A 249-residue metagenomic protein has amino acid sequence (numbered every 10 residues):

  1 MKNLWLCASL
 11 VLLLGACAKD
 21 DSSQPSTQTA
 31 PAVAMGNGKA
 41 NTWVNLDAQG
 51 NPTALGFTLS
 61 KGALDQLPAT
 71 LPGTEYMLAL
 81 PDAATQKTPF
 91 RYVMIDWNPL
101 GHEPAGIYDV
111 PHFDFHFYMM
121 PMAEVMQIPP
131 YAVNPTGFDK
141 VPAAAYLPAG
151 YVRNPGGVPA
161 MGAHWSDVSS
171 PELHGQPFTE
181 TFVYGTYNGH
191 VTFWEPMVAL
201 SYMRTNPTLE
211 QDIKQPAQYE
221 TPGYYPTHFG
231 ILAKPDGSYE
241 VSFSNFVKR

Functional and structural regions predicted by a protein language model:
K2, V44-A48, A105-D109, G230-K234: A general structural signal for short secondary-structure junctions and capping/turn motifs
N3-A34: Bacterial Sec-dependent N-terminal signal peptides
K19, S23-Q24, Q66-P68, P104 (+2 more regions): N-terminal export/targeting leaders of redox proteins
Q24-P25, G38, V44: Phosphate/adenylate-binding glycine loop and adjacent helical scaffold
A32-G36, A48-P111: Short N-terminal edge-element motif at the start of the domain
M35-K39, A48, P52-A63, M122-E124 (+1 more regions): Intrinsically disordered, flexible peripheral segments
I107-E124: Histidine-centered catalytic micro-motifs
